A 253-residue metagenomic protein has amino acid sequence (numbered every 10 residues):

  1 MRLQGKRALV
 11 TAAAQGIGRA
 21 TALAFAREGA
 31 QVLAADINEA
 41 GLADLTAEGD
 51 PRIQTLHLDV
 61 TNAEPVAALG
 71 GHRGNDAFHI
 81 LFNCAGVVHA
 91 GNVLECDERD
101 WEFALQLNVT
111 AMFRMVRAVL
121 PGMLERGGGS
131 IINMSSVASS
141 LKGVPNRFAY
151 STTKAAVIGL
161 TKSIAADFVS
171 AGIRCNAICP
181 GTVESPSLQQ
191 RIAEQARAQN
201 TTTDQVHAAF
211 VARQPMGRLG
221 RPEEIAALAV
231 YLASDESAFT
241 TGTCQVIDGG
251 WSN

Functional and structural regions predicted by a protein language model:
F78, N92-V93, D97-L105, F210: Substrate-binding pocket helix/loop in short-chain dehydrogenase/reductase
A85-H89: Conserved NAD(P)H cofactor-binding loop of Rossmann-fold oxidoreductase domains
V116, T153, T161: Active-site helix of classical SDR
P121, A166-D167, A238: Alpha-helical segment proximal to the catalytic Tyr-Lys
S136: Residue(s) in the substrate-gating loop at a strand-loop-helix junction that position the organic substrate next
V169, R174, T240-G242: Short, small/polar-rich loop/turn modules that mediate ligand/substrate recognition or access, typified
A177, T201-E236, T240, G249: C-terminal helical subdomain
